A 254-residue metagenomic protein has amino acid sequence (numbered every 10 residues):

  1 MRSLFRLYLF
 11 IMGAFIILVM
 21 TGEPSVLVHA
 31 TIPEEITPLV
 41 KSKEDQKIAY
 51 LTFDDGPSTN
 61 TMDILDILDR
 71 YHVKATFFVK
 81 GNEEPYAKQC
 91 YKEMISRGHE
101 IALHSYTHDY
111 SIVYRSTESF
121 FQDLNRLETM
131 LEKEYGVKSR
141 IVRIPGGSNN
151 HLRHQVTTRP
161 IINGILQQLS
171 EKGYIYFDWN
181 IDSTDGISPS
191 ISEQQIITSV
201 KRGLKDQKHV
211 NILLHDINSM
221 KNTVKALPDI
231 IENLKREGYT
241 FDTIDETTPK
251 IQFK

Functional and structural regions predicted by a protein language model:
M1-Y50, D66-A75, K133, N180 (+4 more regions): Terminal accessory/targeting
H29-S119, D123-K138, N233, T240 (+1 more regions): Active-site beta->alpha N-cap acidic-glycine motif
H108-L213, I217-N233, E246, F253-K254: Catalytic domains of cell-wall/extracellular-matrix polysaccharide-remodeling enzymes, centered on de-N-acetylation
